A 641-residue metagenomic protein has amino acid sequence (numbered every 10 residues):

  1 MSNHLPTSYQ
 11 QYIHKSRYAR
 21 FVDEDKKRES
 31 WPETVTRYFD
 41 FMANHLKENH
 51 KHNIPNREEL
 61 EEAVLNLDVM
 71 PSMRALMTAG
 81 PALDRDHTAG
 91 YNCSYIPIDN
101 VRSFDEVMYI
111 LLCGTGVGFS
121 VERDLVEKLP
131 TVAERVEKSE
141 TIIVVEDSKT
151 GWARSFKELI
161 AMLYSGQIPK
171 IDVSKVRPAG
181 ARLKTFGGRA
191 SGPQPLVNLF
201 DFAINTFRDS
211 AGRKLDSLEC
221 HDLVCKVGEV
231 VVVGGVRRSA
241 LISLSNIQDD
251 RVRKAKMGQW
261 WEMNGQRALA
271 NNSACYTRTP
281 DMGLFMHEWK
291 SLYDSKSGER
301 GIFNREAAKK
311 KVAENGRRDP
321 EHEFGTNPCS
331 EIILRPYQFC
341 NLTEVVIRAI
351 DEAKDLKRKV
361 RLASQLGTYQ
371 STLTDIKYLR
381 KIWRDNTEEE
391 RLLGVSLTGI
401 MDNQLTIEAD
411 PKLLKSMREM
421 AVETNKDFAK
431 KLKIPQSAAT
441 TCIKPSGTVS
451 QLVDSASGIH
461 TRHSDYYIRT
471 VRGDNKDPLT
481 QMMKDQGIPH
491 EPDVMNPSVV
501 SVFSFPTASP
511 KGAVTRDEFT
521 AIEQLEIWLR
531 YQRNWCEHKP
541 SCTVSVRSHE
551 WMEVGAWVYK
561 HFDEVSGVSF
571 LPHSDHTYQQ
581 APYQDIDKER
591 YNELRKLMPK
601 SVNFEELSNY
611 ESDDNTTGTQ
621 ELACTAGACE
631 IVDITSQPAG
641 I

Functional and structural regions predicted by a protein language model:
M1-I641: Extended catalytic cores of very large enzyme megasubunits
